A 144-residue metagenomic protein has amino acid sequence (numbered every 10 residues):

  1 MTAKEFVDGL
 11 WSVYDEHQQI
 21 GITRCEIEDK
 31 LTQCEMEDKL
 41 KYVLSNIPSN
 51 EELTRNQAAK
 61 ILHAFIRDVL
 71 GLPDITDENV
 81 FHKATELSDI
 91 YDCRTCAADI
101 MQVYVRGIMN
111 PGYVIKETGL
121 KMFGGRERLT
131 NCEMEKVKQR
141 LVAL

Functional and structural regions predicted by a protein language model:
M1-D99, N110-R128, R140-L144: Feature responds to low-complexity, polar/acidic, surface-exposed segments characteristic of secreted/exported proteins
Y14, Y104-V105: Alpha-helix C-terminal capping/helix-coil junction sites
E133-M134: Acyltransferase
